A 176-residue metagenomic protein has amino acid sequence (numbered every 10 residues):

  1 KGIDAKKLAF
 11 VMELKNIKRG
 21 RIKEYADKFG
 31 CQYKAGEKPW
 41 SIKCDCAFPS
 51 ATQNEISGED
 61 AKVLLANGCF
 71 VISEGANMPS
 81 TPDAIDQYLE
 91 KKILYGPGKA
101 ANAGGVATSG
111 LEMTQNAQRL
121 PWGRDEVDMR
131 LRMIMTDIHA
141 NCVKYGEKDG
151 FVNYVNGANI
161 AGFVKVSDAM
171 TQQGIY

Functional and structural regions predicted by a protein language model:
K1, K6-M12, K23, N54 (+4 more regions): Flexible, active-site-adjacent loop/turn segments at secondary-structure boundaries
K1-K43: Glycine-rich phosphate/diphosphate-binding loop of Rossmann-like nucleotide-binding domains
K6-A9, G20-K23, E59, D83 (+2 more regions): Generic alpha-helical secondary structure signal
Q32-A35, P49, L120, E147-K148: Preference for short coil/turn "hinge" residues that link or interrupt alpha-helices
K34-C44, N54-V71: Rossmann-fold NAD(P) dinucleotide-binding segment
F48-S50, G75: Short, well-ordered coil/turn residues at beta-beta hairpins and beta-strand->alpha-helix junctions within
A51-E59, P79-P82: Beta-loop-alpha module in the N-terminal Rossmann-like domain of NAD(P)-dependent dehydrogenases, especially those
L65-Y176: Adenosine-phosphate binding glycine-rich loop
